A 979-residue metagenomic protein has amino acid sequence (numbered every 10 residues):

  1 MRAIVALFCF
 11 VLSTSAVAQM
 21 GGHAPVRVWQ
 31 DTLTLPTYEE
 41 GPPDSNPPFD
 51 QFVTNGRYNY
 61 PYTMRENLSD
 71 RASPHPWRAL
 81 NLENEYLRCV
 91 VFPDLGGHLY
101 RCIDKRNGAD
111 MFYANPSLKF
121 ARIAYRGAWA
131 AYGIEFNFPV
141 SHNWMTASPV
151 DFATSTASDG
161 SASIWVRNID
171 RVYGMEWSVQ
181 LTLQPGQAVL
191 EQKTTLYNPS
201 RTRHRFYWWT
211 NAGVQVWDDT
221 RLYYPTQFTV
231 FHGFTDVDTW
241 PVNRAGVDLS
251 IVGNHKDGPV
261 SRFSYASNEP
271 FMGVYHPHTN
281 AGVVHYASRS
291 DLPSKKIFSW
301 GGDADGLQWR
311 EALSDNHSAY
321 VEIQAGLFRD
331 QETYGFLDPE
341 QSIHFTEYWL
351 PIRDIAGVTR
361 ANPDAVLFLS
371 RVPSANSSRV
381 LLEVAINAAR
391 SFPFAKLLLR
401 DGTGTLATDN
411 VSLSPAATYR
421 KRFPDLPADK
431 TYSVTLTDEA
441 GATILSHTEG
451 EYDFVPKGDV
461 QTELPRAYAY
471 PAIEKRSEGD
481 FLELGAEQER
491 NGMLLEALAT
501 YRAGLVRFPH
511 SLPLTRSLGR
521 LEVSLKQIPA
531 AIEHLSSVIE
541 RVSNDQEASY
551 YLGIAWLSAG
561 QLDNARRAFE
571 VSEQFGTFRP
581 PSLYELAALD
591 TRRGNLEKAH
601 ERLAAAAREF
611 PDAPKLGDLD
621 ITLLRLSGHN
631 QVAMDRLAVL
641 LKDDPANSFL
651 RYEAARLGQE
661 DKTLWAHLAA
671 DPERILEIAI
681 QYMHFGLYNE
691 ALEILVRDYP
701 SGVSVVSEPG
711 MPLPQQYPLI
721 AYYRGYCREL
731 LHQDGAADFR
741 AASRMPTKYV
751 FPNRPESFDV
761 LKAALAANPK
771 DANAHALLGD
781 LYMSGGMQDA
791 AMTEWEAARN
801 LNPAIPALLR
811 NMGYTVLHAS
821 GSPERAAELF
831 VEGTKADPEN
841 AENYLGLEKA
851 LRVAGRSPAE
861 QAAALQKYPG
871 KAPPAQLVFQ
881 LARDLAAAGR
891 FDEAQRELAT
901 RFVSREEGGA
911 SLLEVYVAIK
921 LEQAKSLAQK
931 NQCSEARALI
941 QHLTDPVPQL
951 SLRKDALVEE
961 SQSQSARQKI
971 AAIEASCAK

Functional and structural regions predicted by a protein language model:
D31-G41, P47, R78-L82, H98-R101 (+4 more regions): A contiguous, surface-exposed recognition patch within enzymatic or periplasmic domains that forms
P48-H75, A79-E83, A131-A188, D305-G335 (+1 more regions): Extended, loop-rich substrate-binding clefts of extracytoplasmic carbohydrate-active enzymes
S69-R71, E83, V90-G108, V166-W217 (+1 more regions): Acidic, contiguous internal or C-terminal segments within carbohydrate-active enzymes that form a structured patch used
V358-R476, P645-E660, Y726, L730-R754: Long, contiguous interaction/recruitment modules in multidomain scaffold/adaptor proteins
A497, A531, A565, A599 (+9 more regions): Single-residue signature of alpha-solenoid repeat helices
R507-F508, E540-V542, F575, E609 (+11 more regions): Structural marker of alpha-solenoid helical repeat scaffolds
